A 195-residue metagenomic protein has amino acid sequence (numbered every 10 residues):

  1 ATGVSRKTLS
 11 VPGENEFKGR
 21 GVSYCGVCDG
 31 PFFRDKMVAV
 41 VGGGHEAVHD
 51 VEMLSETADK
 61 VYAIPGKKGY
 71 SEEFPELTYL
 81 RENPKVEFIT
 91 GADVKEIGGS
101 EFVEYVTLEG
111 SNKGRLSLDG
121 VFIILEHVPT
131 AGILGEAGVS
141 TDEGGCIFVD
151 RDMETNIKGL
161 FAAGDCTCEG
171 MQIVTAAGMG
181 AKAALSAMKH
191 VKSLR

Functional and structural regions predicted by a protein language model:
S5, E56-F148, K189-R195: A Rossmann-like FAD-binding core segment of flavoenzymes
S5, S10, N15-F32, L125-Q172 (+1 more regions): FAD-site-proximal beta/loop scaffold in flavoenzymes
R34-T57: Rossmann-like NAD(P)H-binding beta-loop-alpha module
D35, L118-D119, I157: Active-site acidic short loop of glycosyltransferases
G43, G66-K68, D165: Cofactor-binding loop segments of dinucleotide-utilizing enzymes, especially the Rossmann-like FAD- and NAD(P)+-binding
V48-E52, C166-R195: A conserved FAD-binding loop/helix module that cradles the flavin
